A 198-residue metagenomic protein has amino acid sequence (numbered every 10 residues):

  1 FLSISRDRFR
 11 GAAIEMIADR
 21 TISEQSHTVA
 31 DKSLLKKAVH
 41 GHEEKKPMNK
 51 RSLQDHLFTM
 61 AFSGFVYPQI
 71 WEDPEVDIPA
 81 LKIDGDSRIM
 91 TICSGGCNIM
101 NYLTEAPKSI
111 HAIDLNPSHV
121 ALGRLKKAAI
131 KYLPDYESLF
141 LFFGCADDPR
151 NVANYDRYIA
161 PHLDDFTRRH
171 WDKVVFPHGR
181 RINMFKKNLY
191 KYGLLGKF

Functional and structural regions predicted by a protein language model:
D31-K45, S118-F198: Class I S-adenosyl-L-methionine-dependent methyltransferase module
E43-Y67: N-terminal regions that are enriched for targeting/export leaders and immediately downstream pro/stem segments
Y67-D86: Conserved alpha-helix/loop element of class I SAM-dependent methyltransferases that forms part of the SAM/SAH-binding
D86-S94: Conserved class I S-adenosyl-L-methionine
G96-A106: Conserved SAM-binding loop of SAM-dependent methyltransferases across substrates and taxa, primarily the Class I
I113-P117: Conserved acidic E/D residue at the C-terminus of a beta-strand in Rossmann-like folds
